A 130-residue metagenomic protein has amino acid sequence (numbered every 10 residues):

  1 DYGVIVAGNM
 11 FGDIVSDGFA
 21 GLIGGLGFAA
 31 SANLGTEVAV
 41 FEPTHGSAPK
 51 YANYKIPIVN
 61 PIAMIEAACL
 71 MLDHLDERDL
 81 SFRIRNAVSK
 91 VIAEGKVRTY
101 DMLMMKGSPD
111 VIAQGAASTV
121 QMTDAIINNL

Functional and structural regions predicted by a protein language model:
D1-K96: Glycine-rich phosphate/nucleotide-binding loop
A87-L130: Glycine-rich phosphate/pyrophosphate-binding loop and the adjoining helix
